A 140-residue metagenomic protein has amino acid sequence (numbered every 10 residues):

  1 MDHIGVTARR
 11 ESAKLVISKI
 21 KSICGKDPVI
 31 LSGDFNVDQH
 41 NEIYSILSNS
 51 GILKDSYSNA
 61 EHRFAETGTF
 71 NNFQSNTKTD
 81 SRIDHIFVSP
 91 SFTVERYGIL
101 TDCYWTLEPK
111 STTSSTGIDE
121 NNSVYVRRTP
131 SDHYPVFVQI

Functional and structural regions predicted by a protein language model:
M1, I17-S18: Glycine/proline-rich, flexible active-site/cofactor-binding loop segments that harbor closely spaced acidic
M1-D2, V37: Short, glycine/acidic-enriched loop or turn micro-motifs at the edges of active sites
T7, E11, S18-I30, V37-I140: Metal-dependent phosphoester-hydrolase catalytic domains
